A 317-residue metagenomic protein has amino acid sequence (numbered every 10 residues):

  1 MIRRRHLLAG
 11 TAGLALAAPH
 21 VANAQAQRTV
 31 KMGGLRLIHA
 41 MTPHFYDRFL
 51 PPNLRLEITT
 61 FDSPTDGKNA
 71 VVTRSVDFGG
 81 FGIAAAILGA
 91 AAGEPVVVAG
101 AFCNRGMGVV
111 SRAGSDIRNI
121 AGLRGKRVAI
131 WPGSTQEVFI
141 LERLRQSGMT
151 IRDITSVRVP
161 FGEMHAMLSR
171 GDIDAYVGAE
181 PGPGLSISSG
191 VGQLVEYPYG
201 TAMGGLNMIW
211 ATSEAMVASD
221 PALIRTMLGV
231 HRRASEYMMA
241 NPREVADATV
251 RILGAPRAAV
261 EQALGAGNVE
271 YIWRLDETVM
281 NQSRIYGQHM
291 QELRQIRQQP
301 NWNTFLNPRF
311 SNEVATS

Functional and structural regions predicted by a protein language model:
M1-I2: Secretory targeting signals
H6-A24: N-terminal export signals
A9, A91, G125, S188 (+1 more regions): Phosphate-coordinating loops and pocket residues in cytosolic domains that bind phosphorylated ligands
Q25-T150, T155-F161, D174-E180, Q193-Y197 (+1 more regions): Short, glycine-/small- and polar/acidic-enriched structural segments that line small-molecule recognition paths
N69, T73, I87, A121 (+9 more regions): Solvent-exposed, polar/charged alpha-helical surfaces in well-ordered, non-transmembrane soluble domains, broadly
A84-A85, G162-R251: Pocket-lining segment of extracytoplasmic ligand-binding domains
S219-R297: Secondary-structure end/capping motifs
M290-S317: Conserved C-terminal helix/tail region of periplasmic/extracytoplasmic solute-binding proteins
